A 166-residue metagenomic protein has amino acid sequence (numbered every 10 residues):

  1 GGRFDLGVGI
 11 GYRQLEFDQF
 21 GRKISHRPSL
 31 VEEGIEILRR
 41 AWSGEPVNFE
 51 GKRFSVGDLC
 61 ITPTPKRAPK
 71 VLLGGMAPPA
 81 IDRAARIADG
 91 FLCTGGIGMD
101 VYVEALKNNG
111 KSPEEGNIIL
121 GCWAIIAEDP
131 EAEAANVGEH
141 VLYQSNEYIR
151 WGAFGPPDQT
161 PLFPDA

Functional and structural regions predicted by a protein language model:
G1-A166: Active-site-adjacent structural elements that line small-molecule/cofactor binding pockets in enzymes
